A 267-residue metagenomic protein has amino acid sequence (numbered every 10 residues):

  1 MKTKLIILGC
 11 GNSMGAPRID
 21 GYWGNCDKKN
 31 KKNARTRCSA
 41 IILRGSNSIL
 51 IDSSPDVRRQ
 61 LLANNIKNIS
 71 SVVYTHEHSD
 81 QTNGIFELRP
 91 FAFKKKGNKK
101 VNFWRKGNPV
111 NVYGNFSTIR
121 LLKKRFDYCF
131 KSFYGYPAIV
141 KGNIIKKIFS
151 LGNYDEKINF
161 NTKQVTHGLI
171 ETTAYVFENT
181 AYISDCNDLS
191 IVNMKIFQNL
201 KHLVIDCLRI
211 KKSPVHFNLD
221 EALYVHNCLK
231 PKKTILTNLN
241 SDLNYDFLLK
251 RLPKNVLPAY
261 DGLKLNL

Functional and structural regions predicted by a protein language model:
M1-I183, N187, V192, L249-L267: Binuclear metal-dependent hydrolase catalytic cores
S190-L267: Binuclear metal-ion centers of metallo-dependent hydrolases, dominated by the metallo-beta-lactamase
